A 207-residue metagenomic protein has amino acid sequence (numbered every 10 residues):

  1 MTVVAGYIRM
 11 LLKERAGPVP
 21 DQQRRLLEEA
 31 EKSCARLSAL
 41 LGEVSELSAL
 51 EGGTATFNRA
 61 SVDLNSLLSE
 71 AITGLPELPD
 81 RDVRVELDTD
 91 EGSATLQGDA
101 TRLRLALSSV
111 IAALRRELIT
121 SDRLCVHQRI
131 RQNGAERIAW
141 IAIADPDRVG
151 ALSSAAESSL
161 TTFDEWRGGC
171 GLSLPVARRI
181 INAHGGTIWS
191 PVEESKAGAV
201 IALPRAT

Functional and structural regions predicted by a protein language model:
G6-R9, S38-T56: Conserved E/DxxT/N motif and adjacent residues on the DHp alpha2 helix of HisKA-family sensor histidine kinases
D21, G52-V62, T95-Q97, R123-C125: Short flexible loop/turn segments at helix-to-beta-strand junctions within the C-terminal catalytic HATPase_c
R24, N58-S61, D82-A94, T101 (+1 more regions): Conserved catalytic submotifs in the C-terminal HATPase_c
K32-L37: Short alpha-helical segment of the dimerization/phosphotransfer core of two-component systems
N58-I72, R104: A conserved beta-strand-to-alpha-helix junction within the catalytic ATP-binding
E136-G171: Glycine-rich/acidic phosphate-handling loop/turn and adjacent ATP-lid/helix of nucleotide-binding kinase/ATPase domains
G185-G186: Conserved glycine-rich
